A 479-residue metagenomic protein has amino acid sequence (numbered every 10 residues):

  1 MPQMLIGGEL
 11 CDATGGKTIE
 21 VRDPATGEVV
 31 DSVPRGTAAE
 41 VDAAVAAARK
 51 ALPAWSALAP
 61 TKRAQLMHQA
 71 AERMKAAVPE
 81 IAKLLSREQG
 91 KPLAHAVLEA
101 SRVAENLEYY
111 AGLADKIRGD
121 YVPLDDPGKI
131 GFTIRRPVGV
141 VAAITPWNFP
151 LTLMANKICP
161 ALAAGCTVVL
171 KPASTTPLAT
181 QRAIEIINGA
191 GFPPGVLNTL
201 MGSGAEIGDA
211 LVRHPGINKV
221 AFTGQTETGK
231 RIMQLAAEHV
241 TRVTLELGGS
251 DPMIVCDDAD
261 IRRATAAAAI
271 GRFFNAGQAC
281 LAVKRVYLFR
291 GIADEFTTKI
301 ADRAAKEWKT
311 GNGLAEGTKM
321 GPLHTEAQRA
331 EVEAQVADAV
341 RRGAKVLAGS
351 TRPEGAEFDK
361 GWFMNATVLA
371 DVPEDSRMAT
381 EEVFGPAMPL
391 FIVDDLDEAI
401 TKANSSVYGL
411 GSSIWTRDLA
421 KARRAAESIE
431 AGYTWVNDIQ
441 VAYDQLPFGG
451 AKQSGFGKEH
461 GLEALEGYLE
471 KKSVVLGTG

Functional and structural regions predicted by a protein language model:
M1-A25, T351: Hydrophobic face of amphipathic alpha-helices that form TPR/SEL1-like repeat modules and related alpha-solenoid
P24, A38-V41, P60, V78 (+6 more regions): Residues at or immediately preceding the N-termini of alpha-helices
T26-S32, I217, I254, R341-R342 (+1 more regions): Conserved C-terminal structural/oligomerization subdomain of aldehyde/semialdehyde dehydrogenase
G27, R63, L85, L107 (+10 more regions): Residue-level signal for inorganic ion chemistry
V29-G36, A51-A57, A143, M253-C256 (+5 more regions): Short, well-ordered beta-strand elements within core beta-sheets of diverse protein domains
V30-I117, G128: Glycine-rich loop-to-alpha-helix module at the N-terminal edge of alpha/beta enzyme cores
G119-R263, V393: Rossmann-like NAD(P) dinucleotide-binding subdomain of oxidoreductase/dehydrogenase enzymes
E227-P373, V436: ALDH superfamily catalytic-core signature
